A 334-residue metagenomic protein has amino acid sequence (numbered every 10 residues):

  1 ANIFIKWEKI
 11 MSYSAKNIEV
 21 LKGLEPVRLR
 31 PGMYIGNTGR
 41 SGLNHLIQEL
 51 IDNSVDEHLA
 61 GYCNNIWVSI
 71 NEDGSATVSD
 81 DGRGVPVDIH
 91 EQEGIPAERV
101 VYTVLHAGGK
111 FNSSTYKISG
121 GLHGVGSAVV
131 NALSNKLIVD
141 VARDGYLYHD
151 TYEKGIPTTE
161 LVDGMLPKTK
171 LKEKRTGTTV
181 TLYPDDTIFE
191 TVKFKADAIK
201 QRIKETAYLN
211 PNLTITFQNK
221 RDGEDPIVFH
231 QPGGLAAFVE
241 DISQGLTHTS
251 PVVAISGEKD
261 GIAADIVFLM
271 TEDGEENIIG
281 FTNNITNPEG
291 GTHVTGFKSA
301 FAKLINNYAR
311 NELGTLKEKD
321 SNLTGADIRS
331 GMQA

Functional and structural regions predicted by a protein language model:
F4-I51, V100: Bergerat-fold GHKL ATPase/HATPase_c domain
M11-K16, G74-Q92, A97, G108-G233 (+1 more regions): GHKL-type ATPase core
V27, N53, V101, V130 (+3 more regions): Residue-level signature of catalytic and energy-coupling elements of molecular machines, predominantly ATP/GTP-dependent
Y34-S41, P86-Q92, P288-E289: Flexible beta-alpha connector loops of hexameric P-loop NTPases
I35-N37, T115-K117, L122, I278-P288: Short, conserved non-catalytic motifs in the polymerase core
S41-N65, G126-L133: Conserved ATP-binding N-box helix of the HATPase_c
N65-E72: Short beta-strand/loop element within the Bergerat-fold HATPase_c
V162-T169, D197, K204-T206, N212 (+1 more regions): GHKL/Histidine-kinase-like ATPase module
